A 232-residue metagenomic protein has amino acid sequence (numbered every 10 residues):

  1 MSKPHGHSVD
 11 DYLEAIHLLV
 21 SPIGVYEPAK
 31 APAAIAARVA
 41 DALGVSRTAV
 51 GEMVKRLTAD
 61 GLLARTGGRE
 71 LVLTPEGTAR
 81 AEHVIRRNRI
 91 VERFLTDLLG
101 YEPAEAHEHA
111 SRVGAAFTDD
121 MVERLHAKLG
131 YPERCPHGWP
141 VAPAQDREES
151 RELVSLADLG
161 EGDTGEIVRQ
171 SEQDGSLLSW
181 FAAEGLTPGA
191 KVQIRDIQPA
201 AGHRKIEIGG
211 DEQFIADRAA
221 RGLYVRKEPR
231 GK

Functional and structural regions predicted by a protein language model:
K3-V45: N-terminal helix-turn-helix DNA-binding core of bacterial DNA-binding proteins
T48, A104: Key DNA-contact positions within bacterial/archaeal DNA-binding proteins
V54-K55: Short, hydrophobic-biased segments on the C-terminal half of alpha helices that form "recognition helices"
T58-T66: A short, conserved structural fragment
L63-A64, V72, P188: Short beta-strand(s) of the beta-wing in winged-helix/HTH DNA-binding folds
R69-N88: Basic, amphipathic "hinge/linker" alpha-helix immediately C-terminal to the N-terminal HTH DNA-binding motif
G114-R221: Mid-protein regulatory/catalytic core that forms ligand/cofactor-binding pockets and protein-protein interaction
